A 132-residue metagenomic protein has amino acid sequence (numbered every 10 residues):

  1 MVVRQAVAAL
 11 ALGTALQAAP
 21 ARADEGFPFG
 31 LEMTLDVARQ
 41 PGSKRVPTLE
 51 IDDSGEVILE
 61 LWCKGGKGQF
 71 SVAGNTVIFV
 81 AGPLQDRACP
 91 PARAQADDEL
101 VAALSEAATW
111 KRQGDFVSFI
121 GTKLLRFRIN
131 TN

Functional and structural regions predicted by a protein language model:
Q5-Q17: Bacterial N-terminal signal peptides
L16-N132: Lipid interaction determinants
